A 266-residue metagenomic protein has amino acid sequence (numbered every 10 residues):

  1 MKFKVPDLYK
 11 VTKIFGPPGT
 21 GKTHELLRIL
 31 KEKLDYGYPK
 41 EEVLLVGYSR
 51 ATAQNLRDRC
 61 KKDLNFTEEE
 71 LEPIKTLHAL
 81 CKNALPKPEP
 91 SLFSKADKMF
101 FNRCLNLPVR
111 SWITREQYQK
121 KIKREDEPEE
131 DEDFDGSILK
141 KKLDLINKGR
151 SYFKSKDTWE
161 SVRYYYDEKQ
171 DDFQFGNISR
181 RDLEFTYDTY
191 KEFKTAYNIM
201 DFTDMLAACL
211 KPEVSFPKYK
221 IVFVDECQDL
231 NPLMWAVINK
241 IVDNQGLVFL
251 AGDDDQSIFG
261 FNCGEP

Functional and structural regions predicted by a protein language model:
M1-G16, H24-E25, E42, I113-F223 (+2 more regions): Accessory N-terminal region flanking or inserted into the helicase ATPase core in nucleic-acid motor proteins
M1-S91: P-loop NTPase Walker
F15-R28, E32, Y48-A51, Q228-P266: Conserved helicase motor core of SF1/SF2 NTP-dependent helicases
R28-Y36, D58-K62, A207-V214, A236-D243: Short, well-ordered alpha-helices that flank and scaffold nucleotide-derived cofactor binding pockets
L45, F223, L250: Conserved SAM-binding loop
K61, T67-L71, T76, P90 (+3 more regions): SF2 helicase/translocase NTPase motor core, specifically the RecA-like lobe 1 inter-motif segment between Walker
L71, Y219-I221, V248: The start of beta-strands in P-loop NTPase/AAA+ ATPase cores
S94-K123, Q245-S257: Conserved phosphoryl-transfer catalytic core
